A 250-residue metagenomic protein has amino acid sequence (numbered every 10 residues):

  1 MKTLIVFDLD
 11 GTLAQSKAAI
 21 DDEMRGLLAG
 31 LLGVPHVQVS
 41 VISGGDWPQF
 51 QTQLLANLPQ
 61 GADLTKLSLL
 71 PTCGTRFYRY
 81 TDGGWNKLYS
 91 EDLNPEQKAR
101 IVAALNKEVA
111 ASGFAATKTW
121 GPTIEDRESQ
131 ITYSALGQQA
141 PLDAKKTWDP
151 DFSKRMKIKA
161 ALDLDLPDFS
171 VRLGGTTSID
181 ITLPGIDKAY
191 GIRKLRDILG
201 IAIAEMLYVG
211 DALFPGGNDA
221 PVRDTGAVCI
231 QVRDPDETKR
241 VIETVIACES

Functional and structural regions predicted by a protein language model:
M1-K2, H36, L64-K66, E128 (+1 more regions): A general structural motif
M1-L4, D21, T182-P184, K188-S250: Mg2+-dependent phosphoryl-transfer enzymes with acidic/Ser/Thr/Gly-rich catalytic loops
T3-A19, V41, L69, I192 (+1 more regions): Asp-based phosphoryl-transfer active-site loop
F7-D10, T72-G74, R127, S134-Q138: Short loop/turn segments at strand-loop or loop-helix junctions that form parts of catalytic or ligand-binding pockets
D22-W120: Active-site phosphate-binding/coordination module
W47-P48, R76, Q138-A140, S178 (+1 more regions): Short, solvent-exposed loop/turn segments at secondary-structure junctions
A116-L207, N218: Conserved acidic, metal-coordinating active-site core of Asp-based, Mg2+-dependent phosphoryl-transfer enzymes
